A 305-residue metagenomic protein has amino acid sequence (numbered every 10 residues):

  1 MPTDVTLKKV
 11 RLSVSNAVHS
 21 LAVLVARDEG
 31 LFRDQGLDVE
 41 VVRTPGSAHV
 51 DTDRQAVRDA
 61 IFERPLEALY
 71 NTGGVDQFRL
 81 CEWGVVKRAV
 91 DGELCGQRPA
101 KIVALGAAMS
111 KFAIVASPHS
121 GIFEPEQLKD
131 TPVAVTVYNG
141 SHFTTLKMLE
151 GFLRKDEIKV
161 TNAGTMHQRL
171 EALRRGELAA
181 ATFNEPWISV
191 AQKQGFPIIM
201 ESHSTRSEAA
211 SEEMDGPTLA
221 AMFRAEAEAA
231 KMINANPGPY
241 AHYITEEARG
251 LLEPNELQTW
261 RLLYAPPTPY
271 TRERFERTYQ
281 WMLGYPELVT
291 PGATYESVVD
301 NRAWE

Functional and structural regions predicted by a protein language model:
P2-L153, A179, I199: Short, glycine-/small- and polar/acidic-enriched structural segments that line small-molecule recognition paths
A22, D28, L66, Q168-R169 (+2 more regions): Residues within well-ordered alpha-helices
V42-R43, A48-H49, V85-K87, S189-V190 (+3 more regions): Short secondary-structure capping/turn micro-motifs that flank functional sites
W83, V160-T161, T165-E247: Pocket-lining segment of extracytoplasmic ligand-binding domains
G216-V289: Secondary-structure end/capping motifs
L283-E305: Conserved C-terminal helix/tail region of periplasmic/extracytoplasmic solute-binding proteins
